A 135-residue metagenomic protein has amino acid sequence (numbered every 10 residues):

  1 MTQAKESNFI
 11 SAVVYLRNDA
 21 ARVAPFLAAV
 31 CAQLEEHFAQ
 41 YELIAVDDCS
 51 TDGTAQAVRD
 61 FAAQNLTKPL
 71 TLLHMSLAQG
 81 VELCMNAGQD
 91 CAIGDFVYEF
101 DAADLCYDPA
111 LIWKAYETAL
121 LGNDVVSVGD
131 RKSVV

Functional and structural regions predicted by a protein language model:
M1-A32: N-proximal low-complexity "stem/linker" segments adjacent to membrane-targeting elements
R22-A24, D52-F61: Acidic helix N-cap motif at the loop->helix transition within catalytic regions of sugar-transfer enzymes
A39-C49, L73-H74: Short beta-strand/loop segment that forms part of the nucleotide-sugar
D47-Q56, D104-L105: A conserved acidic beta->alpha catalytic loop
M75-A92, A110-K114: Glycine-rich, basic loop-to-helix element that forms the pyrophosphate-binding segment of sugar-nucleotide handling
Q79, A103-C106: Acidic metal-phosphate-binding loop of nucleotide-sugar-dependent transferases
V97: Short aromatic/hydrophobic "clamp" motif used to bind/position activated sugar donors
I112-K132: Conserved donor NDP-sugar-binding/catalytic core segment of glycosyltransferases
